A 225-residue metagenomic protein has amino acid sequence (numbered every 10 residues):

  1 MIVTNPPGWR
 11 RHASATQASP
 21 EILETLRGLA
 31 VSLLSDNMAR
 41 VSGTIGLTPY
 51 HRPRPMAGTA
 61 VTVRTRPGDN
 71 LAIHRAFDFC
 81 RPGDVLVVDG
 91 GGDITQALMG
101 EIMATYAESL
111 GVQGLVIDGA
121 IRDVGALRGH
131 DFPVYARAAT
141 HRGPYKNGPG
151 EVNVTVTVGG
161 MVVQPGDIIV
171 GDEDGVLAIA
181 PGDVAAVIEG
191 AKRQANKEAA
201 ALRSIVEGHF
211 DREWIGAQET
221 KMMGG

Functional and structural regions predicted by a protein language model:
M1-P165, I179-G225: Feature captures the catalytic cores and cofactor-binding loops of soluble hydro-lyases/lyases that act on carboxylate
I169: C-terminal binding/interaction regions
G175-L177: Channel- or pocket-lining gating/hinge segments that regulate access to a cavity or pore
